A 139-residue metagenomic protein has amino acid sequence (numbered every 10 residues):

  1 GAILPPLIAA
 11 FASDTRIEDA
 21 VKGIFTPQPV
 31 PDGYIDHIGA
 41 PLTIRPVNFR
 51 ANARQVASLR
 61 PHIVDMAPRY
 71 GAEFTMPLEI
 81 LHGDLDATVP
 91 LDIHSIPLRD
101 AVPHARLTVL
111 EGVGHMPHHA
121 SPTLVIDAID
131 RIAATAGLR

Functional and structural regions predicted by a protein language model:
G1-G39, R54-R60: Helix-rich cap/lid subdomain of alpha/beta-hydrolase
I3-P5, E73, D100-A101, T135: Alpha-helix C-cap/termination motif
I17-K22, A53, R99, I126 (+1 more regions): Non-transmembrane alpha-helical segments in soluble domains of secreted/periplasmic/extracellular proteins
Q28-P29, R60, V64, A133 (+1 more regions): Secondary-structure transition/hinge residues
D32, A40-I96: Conserved serine/cysteine hydrolase catalytic core
I93-A105: Active-site-adjacent alpha-helix of alpha/beta-hydrolase-fold enzymes
V102-R139: Catalytic active-site module of serine/aspartate enzymes centered on a nucleophile-bearing elbow/loop
